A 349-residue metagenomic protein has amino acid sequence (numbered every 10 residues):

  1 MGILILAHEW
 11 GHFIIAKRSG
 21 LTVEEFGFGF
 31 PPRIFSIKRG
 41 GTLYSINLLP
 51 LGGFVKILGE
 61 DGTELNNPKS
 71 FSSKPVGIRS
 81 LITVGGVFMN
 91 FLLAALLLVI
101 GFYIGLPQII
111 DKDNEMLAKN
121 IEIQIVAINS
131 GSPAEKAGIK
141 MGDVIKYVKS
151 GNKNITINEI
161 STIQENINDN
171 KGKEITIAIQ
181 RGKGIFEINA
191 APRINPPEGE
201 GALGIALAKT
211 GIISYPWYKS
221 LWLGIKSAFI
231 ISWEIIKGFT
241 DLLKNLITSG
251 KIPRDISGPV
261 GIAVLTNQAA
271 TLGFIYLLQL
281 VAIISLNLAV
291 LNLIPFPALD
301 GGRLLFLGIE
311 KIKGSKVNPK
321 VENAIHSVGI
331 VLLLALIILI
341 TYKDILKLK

Functional and structural regions predicted by a protein language model:
M1-I5, K56, N90, G101 (+2 more regions): Alpha-helical transmembrane segments of multi-pass membrane proteins
M1-N66, L291-I294, A298-K313: Small-residue-rich helix-interface/hinge motifs
F26-G27, S45-F54, L58, S80-V84 (+4 more regions): Hydrophobic alpha-helical segments of integral membrane proteins, encompassing both true transmembrane helices
F35-S36, I110, N114, S214-Y218 (+1 more regions): Membrane interface segments of multi-pass transport proteins and intramembrane proteases
D61, L65-G77, M89-I252: PDZ peptide-recognition modules
K244-S249, A270, I284-L299: Transmembrane alpha-helix interface/packing and boundary motifs in multi-pass membrane proteins, characterized by
A270-L280: Membrane-interfacial loop-to-helix junctions in multi-pass transporters
L339-K349: Juxtamembrane boundary at the C-terminal end of a transmembrane helix
